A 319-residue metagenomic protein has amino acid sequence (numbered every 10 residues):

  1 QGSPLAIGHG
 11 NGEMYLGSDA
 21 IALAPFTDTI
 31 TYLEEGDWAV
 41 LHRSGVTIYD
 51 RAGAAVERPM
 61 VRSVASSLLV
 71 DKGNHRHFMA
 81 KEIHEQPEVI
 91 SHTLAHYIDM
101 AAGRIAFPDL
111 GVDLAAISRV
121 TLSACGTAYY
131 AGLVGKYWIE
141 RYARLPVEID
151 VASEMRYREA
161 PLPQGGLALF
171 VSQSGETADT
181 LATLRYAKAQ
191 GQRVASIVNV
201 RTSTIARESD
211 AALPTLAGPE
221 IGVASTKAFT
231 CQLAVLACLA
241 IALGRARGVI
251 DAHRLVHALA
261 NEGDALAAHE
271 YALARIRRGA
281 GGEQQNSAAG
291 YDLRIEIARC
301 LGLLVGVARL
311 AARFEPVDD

Functional and structural regions predicted by a protein language model:
Q1-A115, A128, Y137, R141-Y142 (+4 more regions): N-terminal segments that mediate ammonia production and transfer in glutamine-dependent amidotransferase systems
P4, G126, L181, A212 (+3 more regions): Alpha-helical hydrophobic packing sites
K72-G73, E270-A272, R278: Short hydrophobic/aromatic segments of transmembrane alpha-helices and their interfaces
A115-V256, R299, R309: Glycine-rich phosphate-binding loops that contact phosphosugars or nucleotide phosphates
R201, N261, A274-R277, G282-E283 (+2 more regions): Residue-level detector of alpha-helix boundary/anchor positions
V256, L266, I276, I295-I297 (+2 more regions): Hydrophobic alpha-helical signal/anchor motif
E262, A267-H269, G281-Q284, A289-D292 (+1 more regions): Intrinsic low-complexity, disordered N-terminal segments enriched in polar/charged/small residues
Y271, G290-D292, A298-V305, A312: Compositionally biased, low-complexity intrinsically disordered regions
